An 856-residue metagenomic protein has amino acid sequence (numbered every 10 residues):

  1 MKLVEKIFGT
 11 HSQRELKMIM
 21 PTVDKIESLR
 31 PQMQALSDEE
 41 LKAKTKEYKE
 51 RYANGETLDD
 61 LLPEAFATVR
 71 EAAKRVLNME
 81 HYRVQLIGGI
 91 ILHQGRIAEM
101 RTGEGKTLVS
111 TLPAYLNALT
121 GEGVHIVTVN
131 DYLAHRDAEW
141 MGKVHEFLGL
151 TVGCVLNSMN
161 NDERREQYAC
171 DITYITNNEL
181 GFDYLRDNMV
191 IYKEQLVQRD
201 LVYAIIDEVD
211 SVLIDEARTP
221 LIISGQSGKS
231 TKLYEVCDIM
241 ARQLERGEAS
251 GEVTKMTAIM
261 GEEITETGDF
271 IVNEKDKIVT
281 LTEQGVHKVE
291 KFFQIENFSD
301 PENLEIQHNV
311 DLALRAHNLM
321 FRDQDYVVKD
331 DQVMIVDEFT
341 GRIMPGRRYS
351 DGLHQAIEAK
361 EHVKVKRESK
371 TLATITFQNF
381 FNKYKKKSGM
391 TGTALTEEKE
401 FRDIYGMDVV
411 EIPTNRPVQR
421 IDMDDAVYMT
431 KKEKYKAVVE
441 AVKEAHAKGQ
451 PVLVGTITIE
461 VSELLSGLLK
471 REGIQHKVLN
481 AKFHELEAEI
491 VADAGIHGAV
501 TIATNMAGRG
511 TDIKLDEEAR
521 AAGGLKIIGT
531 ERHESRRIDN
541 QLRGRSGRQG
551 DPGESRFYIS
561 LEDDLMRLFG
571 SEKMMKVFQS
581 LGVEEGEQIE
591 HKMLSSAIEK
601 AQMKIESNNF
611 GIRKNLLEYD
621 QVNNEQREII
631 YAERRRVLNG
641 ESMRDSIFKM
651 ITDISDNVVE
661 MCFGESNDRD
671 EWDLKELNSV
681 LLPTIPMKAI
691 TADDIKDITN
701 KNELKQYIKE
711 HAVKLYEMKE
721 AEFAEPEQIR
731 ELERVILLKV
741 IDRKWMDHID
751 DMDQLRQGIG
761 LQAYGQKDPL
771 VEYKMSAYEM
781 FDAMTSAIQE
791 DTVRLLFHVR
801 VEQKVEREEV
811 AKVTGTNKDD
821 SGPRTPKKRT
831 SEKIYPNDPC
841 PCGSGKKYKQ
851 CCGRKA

Functional and structural regions predicted by a protein language model:
M1-G582, Y631-A632, F648-K649, D653: Conserved P-loop NTPase motor core
V4, F66, D171, H354 (+7 more regions): A generic alpha-helix preference that emphasizes hydrophobic side chains
E27-P31, L617, E779, D838: Positions in alpha-helical segments
S110, V438, T825-K827, Y835: Active-site-adjacent structural elements in folded domains
T254-M260, E472, R824-K833, C851: Intrinsically disordered, compositionally biased charged tails
Y326-M334, T340-R348, Q549-G550, F557 (+2 more regions): Extended, charged helical/alpha-beta scaffold domains that provide interaction surfaces
V454, I502, W745, F781 (+2 more regions): Hydrophobic, well-ordered secondary-structure elements that form the walls of internal hydrophobic environments
T830-K849, G853: Short Cys/His-rich zinc-binding micro-motifs
